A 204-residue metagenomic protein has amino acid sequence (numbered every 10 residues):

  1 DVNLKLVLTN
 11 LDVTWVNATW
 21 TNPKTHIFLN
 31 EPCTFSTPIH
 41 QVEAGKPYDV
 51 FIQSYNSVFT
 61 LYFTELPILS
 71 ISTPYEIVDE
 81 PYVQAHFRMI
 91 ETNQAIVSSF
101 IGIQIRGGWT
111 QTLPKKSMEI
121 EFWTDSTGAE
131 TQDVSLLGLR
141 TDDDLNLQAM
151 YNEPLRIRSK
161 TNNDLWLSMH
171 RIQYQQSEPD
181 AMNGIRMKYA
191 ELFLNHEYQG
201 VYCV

Functional and structural regions predicted by a protein language model:
V2-V204: Phosphate-handling architecture centered on phosphoinositide signaling
